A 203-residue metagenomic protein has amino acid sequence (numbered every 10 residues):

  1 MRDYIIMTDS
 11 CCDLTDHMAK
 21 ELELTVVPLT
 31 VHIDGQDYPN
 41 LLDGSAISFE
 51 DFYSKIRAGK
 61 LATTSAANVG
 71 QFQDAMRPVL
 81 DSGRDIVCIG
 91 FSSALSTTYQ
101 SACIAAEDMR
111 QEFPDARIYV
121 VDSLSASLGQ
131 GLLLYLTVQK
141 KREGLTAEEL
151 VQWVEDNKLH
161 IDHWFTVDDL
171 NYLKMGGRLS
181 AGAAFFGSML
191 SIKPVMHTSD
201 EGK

Functional and structural regions predicted by a protein language model:
R2-D3, C11-T25, T30-H32, Q36 (+5 more regions): Mixed-charge interfacial surface used for oligomerization/domain docking and macromolecular partner engagement
I5-Q71: N-terminal glycine-rich anion-binding loop in soluble enzyme alpha/beta folds
G44-S45, T64, G83, D156 (+1 more regions): Alpha-helical protein-protein interaction elements
R57-L95, Q100-A105, V151: Glycine-rich phosphate- or other oxyanion-binding loops that anchor nucleotides, phosphorylated ligands
R77-D81, Q111, R142: Residue-level signal for alpha-helix termini/capping positions
